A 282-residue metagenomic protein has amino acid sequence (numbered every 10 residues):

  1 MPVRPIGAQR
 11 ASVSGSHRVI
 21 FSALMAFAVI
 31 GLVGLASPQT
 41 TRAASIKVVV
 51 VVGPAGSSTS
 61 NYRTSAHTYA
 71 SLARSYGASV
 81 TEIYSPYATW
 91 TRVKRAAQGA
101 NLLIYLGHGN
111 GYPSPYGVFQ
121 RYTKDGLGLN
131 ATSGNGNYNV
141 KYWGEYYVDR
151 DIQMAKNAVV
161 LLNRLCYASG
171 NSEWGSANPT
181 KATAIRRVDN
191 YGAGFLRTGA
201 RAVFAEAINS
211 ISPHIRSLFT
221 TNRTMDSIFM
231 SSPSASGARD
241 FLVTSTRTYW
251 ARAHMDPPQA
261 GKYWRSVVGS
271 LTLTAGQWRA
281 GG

Functional and structural regions predicted by a protein language model:
M1-S16: N-terminal secretory signal peptides that target proteins for export/translocation
S22-G34: Bacterial N-terminal signal peptides
S37-A43: Sec/Tat signal peptide C-region and signal peptidase I cleavage site
A44-T132, A182: A domain-level signal for caspase-like cysteine endopeptidase catalytic cores and their zymogen-processing architecture
V51-A55, I83-P86, Y105-G109, N163-A168 (+3 more regions): Active-site-proximal beta-strand/loop segments in catalytic clefts of secreted hydrolases
A73, G77, A100-G107, R164-L165 (+3 more regions): Sec/Tat-exported extracytoplasmic proteins
Y112-A200: Cysteine protease catalytic core and zymogen-processing segment of caspase-like enzymes
S169-G282: Active-site-proximal C-terminal subdomain of hydrolase catalytic domains
